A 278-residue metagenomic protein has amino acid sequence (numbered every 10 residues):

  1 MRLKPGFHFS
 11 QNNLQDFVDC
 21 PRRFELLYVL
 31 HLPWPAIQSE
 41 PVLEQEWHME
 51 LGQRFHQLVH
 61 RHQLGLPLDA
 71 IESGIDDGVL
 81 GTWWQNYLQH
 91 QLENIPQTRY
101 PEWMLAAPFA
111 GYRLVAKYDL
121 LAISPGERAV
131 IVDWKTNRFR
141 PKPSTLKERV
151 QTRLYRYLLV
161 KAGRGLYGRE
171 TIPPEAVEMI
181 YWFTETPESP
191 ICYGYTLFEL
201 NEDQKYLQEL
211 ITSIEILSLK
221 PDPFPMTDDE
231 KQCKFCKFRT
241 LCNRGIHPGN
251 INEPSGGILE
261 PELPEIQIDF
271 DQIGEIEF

Functional and structural regions predicted by a protein language model:
M1-I123: Metal-dependent nuclease catalytic cores that hydrolyze phosphodiester bonds in DNA/RNA, characterized by
C20, C233-C236, C242: Short cysteine clusters
L26, R239-C242, P248: Secreted/processed peptides and extracellular or luminal domains of membrane proteins
H31-L32, G245-S255: Short cysteine/histidine-rich zinc-coordinating motifs and their immediately flanking basic loops
A36-V42, L66-A70, R140-S144, G165-G168 (+1 more regions): Short, polar/flexible loop-turn hinges at active-site or ligand-entry regions and domain interfaces
W103-E209: Mg2+/Mn2+-dependent nuclease catalytic core
F198-K237: Polybasic (Lys/Arg-rich)
I251-F278: Acidic, low-complexity intrinsically disordered tails
